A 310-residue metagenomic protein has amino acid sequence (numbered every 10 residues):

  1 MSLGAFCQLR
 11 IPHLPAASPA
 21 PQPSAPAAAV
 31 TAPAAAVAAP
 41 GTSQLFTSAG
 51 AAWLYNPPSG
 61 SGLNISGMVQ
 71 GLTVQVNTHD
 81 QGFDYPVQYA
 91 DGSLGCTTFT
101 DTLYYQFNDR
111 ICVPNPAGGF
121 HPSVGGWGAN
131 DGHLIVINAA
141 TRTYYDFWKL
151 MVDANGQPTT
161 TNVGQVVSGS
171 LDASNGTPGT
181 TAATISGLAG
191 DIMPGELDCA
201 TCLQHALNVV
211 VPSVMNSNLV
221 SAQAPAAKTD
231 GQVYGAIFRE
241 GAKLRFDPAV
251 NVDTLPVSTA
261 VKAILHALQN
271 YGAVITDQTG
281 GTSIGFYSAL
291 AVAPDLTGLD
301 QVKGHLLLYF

Functional and structural regions predicted by a protein language model:
M1-A35: Sec-dependent, cleavable N-terminal signal peptides
A29-F310: Short, surface-exposed polybasic-aromatic patches that bind anionic ligands, especially phosphate groups
